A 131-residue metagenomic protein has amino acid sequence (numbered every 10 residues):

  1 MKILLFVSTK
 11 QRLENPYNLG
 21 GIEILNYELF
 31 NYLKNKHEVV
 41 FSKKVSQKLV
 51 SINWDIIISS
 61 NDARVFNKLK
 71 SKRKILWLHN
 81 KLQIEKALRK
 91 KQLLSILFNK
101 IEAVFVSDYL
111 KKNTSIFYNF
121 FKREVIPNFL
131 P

Functional and structural regions predicted by a protein language model:
M1-N53: N-terminal pre-catalytic "stem/leader" segment of glycosyltransferase-like enzymes
L5-K10, L78-N80, N128: Short loop/turn segments at strand-loop or loop-helix junctions that form parts of catalytic or ligand-binding pockets
F30, K111-S115, R123: A generic structural signal for short, well-ordered alpha-helical segments in conserved domains
H37, I52-D55, S71-K72, N99-E102 (+1 more regions): Short, well-ordered alpha-helix to beta-strand connector turns
Q47-N53, R64-S71, T114-Y118: Short loop/helix-cap segments at secondary-structure boundaries that form the rim of catalytic
I56-E85, A103-V104: Active-site proximal beta-strand in glycosyltransferases
I75-L76, A87-I101: A conserved, positively charged/aromatic
Y109, F129: Carbohydrate-associated surface elements
